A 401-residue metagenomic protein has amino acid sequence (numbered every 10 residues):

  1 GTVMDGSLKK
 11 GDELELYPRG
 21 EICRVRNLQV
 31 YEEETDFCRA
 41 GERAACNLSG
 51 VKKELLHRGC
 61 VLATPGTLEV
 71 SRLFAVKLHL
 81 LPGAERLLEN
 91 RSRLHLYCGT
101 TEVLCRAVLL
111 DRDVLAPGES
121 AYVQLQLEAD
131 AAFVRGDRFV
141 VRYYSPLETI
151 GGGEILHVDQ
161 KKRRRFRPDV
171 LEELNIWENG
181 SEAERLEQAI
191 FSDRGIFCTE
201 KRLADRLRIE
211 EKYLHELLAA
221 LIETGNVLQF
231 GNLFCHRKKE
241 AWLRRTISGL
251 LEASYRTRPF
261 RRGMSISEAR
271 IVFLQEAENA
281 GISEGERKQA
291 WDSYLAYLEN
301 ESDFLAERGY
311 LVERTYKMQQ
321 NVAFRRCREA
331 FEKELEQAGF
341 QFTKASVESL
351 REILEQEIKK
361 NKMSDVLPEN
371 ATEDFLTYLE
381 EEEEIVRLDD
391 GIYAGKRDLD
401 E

Functional and structural regions predicted by a protein language model:
G1-A84: Conserved catalytic-core segments of large NTP-driven translation/proteostasis enzymes
D5-G6, E15-Y17, E34-R39, E54 (+5 more regions): Replace "in large, NTP-powered and nucleic-acid-processing enzymes" with "in large, NTP-powered factors and other
G6, L28, L110-R112, V158: Residue-level recognition of beta-strand microenvironments
D12-P18, L62-P65, S92-T100, F139-Y143: Short conserved beta-strand and strand-loop elements enriched in small hydrophobics with frequent Asp/Gly
I22, A132, T149, D159-E401: C-terminal non-catalytic scaffold/interaction domains in large multidomain proteins
E32-E42, F74, D113-V123, K161-V170: Short, solvent-exposed secondary-structure boundary/capping segments
A63-V134, D400: Basic, glycine-rich polyanion-binding accessory segments appended to enzymes
E128-R138, R142-G151, V158-Q160: Switch/coupling subdomain of P-loop NTPase systems
